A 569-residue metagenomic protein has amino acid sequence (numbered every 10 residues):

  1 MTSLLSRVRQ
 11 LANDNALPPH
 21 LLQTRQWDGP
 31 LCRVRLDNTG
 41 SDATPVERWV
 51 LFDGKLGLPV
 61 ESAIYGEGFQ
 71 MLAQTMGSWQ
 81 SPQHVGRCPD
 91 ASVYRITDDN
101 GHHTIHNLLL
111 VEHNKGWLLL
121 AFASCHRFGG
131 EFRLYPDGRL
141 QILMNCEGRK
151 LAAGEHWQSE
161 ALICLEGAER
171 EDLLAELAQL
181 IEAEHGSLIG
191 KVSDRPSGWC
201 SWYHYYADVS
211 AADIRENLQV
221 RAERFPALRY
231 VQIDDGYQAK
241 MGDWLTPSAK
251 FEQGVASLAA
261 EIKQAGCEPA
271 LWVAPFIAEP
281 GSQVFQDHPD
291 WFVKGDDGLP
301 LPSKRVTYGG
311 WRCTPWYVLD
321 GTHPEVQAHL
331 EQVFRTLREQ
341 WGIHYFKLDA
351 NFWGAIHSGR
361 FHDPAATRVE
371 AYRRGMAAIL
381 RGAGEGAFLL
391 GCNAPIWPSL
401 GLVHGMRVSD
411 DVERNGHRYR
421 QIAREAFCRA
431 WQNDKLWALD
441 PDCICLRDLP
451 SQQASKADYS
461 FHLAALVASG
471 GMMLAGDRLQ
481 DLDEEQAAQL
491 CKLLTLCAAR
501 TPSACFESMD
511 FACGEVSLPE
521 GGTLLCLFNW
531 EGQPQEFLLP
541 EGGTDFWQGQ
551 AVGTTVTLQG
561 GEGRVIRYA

Functional and structural regions predicted by a protein language model:
L4-G130, V552-T554: Polysaccharide-binding surfaces and accessory modules of carbohydrate-active proteins
V34, G154, W199, V231 (+5 more regions): Conserved, mostly hydrophobic/aromatic
V34-N38, R48-V50, E155-A168, V565-A569: Short, hydrophobic/aromatic-enriched beta-strand segments in well-ordered soluble domains
D37, N100-I105, L466-S469, L474 (+1 more regions): Carbohydrate-binding surface patches
A91-K191, Q453: Beta-strand-rich recognition/accessory modules
R195-W199, Y203-R335, W341-Y345, N351-H362: Aromatic-lined carbohydrate-binding/catalytic grooves of carbohydrate-active enzymes
Q286-A328, Q332, E370-D481: Glycan-recognition surfaces
G553-A569: C-terminal beta-strand-rich structural cap/linker in extracellular carbohydrate-active enzymes
